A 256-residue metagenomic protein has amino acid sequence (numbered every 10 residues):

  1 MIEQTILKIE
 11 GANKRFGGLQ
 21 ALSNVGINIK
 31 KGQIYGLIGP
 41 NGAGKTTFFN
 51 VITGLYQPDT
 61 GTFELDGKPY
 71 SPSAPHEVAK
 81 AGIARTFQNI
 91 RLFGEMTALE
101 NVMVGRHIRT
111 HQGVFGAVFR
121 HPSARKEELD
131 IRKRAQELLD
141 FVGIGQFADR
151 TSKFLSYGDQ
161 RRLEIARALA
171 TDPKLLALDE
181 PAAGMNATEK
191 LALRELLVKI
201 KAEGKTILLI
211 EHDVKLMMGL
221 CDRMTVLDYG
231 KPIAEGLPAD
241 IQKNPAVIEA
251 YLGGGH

Functional and structural regions predicted by a protein language model:
I2-H256: Glycine-rich phosphate-binding loops of nucleotide-dependent enzymes
